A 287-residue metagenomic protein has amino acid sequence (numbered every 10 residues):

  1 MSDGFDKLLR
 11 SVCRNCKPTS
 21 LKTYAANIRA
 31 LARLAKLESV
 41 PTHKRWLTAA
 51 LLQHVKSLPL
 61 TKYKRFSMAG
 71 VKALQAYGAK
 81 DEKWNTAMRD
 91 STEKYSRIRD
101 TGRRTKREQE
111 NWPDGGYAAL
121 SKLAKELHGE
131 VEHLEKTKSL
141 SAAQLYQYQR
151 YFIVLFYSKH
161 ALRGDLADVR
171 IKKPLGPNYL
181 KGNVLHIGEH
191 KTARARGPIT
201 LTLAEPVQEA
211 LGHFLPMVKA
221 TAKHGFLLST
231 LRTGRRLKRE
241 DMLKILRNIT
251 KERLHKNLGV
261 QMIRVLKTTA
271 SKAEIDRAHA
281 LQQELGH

Functional and structural regions predicted by a protein language model:
F5-D6, R10-K94, Q261-M262: Non-catalytic DNA-binding core/recognition domains of DNA-processing enzymes
R14, K56-S57, K173-Y179, H287: Solenoid-like repeat scaffolds
L21, I153, L166-V169, L281: Alpha-helix N-cap/helix-start motif at helix boundaries, enriched for small hydrophobics
K83-K136: Flexible interdomain linker/hinge and immediately adjacent N-terminus of the catalytic tyrosine-recombinase domain
L120-G164: Basic, Lys/Arg- and aromatic-enriched nucleic-acid-binding interface segment
A167, L258, V265-T268, I275-H287: Active-site-proximal segment of tyrosine recombinases
V169-E209: Conserved tyrosine-mediated DNA breakage-rejoining catalytic core shared by Y-recombinases
T202-I263, K267, K272: Active-site/catalytic core of tyrosine-dependent DNA strand-transfer enzymes
